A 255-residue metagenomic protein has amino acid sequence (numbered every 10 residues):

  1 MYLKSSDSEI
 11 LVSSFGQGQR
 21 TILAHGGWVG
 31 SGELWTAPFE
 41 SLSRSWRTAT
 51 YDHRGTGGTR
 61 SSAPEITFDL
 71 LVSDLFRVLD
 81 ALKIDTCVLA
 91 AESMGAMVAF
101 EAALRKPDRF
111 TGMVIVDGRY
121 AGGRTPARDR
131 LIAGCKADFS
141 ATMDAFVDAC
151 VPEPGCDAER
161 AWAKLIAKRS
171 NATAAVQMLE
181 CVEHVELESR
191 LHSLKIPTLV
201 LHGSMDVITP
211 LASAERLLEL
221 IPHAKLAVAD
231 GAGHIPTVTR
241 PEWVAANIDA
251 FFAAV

Functional and structural regions predicted by a protein language model:
M1-E9: N-terminal cap/lid segment of alpha/beta-hydrolase-fold proteins
S8-P64: Conserved HGGG/HGGXW glycine-rich cap/lid loop of the alpha/beta-hydrolase fold
T36-S41, A49-M94, A246: Active-site loop/oxyanion-hole signature of alpha/beta-hydrolase fold enzymes
M97-F139: Flexible "cap/lid" loop of the alpha/beta hydrolase fold
G123-P126, G134-H192: Conserved alpha/beta-hydrolase catalytic His-Asp/Glu region
L194, V200-H202, D206: Short beta-strand/loop motif that positions the catalytic acidic residue of the alpha/beta-hydrolase fold
V207-S213: Conserved alpha/beta-hydrolase "acid-adjacent" motif
A224-V255: Catalytic active-site module of serine/aspartate enzymes centered on a nucleophile-bearing elbow/loop
